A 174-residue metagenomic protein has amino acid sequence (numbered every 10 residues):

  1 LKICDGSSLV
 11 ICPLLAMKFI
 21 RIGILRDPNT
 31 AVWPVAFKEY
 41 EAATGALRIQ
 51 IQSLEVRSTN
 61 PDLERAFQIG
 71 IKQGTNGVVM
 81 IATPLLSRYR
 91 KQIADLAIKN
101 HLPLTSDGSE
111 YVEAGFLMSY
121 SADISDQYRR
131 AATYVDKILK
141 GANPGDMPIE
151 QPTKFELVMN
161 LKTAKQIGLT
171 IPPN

Functional and structural regions predicted by a protein language model:
L1-N174: Short hydrophobic alpha-helices and adjacent helix-cap/hinge residues
